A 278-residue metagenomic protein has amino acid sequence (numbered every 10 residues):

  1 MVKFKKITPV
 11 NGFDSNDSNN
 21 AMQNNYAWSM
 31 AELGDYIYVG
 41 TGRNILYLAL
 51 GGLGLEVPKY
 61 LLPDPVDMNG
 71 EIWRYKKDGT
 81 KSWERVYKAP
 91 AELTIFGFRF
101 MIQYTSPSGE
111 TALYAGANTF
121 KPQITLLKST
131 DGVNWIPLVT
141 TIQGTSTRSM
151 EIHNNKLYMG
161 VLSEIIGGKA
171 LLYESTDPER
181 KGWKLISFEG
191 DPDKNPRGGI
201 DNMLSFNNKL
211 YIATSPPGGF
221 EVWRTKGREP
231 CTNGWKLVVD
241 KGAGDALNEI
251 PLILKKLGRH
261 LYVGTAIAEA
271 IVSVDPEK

Functional and structural regions predicted by a protein language model:
M1-N25, E32, I45-S106, T111-A112 (+7 more regions): Trp- and S/T/G-rich repeat-edge/linker motifs of beta-rich repeat architectures
